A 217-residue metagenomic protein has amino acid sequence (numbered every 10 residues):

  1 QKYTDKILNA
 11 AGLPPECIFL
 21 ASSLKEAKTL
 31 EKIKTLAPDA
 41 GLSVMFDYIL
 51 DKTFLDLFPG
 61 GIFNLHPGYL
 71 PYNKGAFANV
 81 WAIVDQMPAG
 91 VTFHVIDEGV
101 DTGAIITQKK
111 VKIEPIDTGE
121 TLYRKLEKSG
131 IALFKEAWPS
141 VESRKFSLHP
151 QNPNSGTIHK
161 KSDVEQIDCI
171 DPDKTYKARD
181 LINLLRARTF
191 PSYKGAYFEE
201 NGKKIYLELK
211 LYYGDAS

Functional and structural regions predicted by a protein language model:
Q1-S217: One-carbon transfer enzymes
